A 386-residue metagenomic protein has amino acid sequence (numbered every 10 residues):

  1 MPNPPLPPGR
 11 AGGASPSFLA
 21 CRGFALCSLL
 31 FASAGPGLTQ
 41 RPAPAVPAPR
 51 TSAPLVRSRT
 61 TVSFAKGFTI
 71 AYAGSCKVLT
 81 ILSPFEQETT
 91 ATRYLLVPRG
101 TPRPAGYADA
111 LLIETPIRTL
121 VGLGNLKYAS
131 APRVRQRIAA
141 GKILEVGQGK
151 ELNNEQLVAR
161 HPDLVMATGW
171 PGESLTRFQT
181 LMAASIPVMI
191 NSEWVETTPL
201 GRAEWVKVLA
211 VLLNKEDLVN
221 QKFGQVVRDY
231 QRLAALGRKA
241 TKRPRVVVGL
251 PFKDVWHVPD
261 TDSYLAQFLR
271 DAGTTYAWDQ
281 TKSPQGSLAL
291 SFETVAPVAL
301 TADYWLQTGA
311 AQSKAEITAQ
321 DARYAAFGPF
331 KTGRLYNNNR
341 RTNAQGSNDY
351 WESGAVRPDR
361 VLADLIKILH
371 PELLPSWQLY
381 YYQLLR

Functional and structural regions predicted by a protein language model:
M1-F18: N-terminal secretory signal peptides that target proteins for export/translocation
A20-S33: Bacterial N-terminal signal peptides
L38-T119, L218-V247, K314, I368 (+1 more regions): Bacterial Sec-exported substrate-binding components of ABC uptake systems
K77-R160, L164-W170: A short, structured surface patch at a secondary-structure boundary
R118, H161-D163, A184-P187, T241-V246 (+3 more regions): Loop/turn elements at helix/coil->beta-strand transitions in domains of secreted/extracellular proteins
D163-M166, P171-V255, D279, S287 (+1 more regions): Extracytoplasmic substrate-binding proteins
L233-D321: Flexible, glycine-rich surface segments
Q285-E372, Y381-L384: C-terminal soluble interaction/assembly domains
